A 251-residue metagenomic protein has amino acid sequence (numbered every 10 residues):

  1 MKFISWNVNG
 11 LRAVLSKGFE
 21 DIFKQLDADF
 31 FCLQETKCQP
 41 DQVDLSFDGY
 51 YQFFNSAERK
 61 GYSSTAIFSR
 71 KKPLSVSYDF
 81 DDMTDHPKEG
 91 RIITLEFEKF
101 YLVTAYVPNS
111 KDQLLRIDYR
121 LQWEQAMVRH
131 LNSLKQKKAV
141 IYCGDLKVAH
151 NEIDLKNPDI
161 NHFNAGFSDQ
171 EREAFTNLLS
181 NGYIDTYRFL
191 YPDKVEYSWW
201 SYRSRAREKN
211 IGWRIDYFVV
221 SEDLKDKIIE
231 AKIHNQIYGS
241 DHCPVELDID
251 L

Functional and structural regions predicted by a protein language model:
M1-F47, A57, Y62-S63, Y78 (+2 more regions): N-terminal, active-site-proximal structural segment of metallo-dependent hydrolase catalytic domains
M1-N9, K99-K111, C143: Active-site-proximal beta-strand elements of phosphoester/diester hydrolases
N7, F23-D41, L102, H130-E152 (+4 more regions): Active-site beta-strand/loop signature of hydrolases that rely on acidic residues for catalysis
K37, Q42-S110: Structured beta-strand-rich core segments of catalytic domains in phosphoester-bond hydrolases
Y51, A126-I211, I215: Metal-dependent phosphoesterases centered on the DNase I-like endonuclease/exonuclease/phosphatase
K60-V76, R205-D226: Conserved beta strand-loop-helix elements of the APE1-like EEP
R70, L95-E98, S221-E222, L247-L251: Active-site beta-strand termini and strand-to-loop segments that position acidic
D81-M83, P108-E124, I160-F163: Surface-exposed cleft-lining segments at the edges of enzyme active sites
